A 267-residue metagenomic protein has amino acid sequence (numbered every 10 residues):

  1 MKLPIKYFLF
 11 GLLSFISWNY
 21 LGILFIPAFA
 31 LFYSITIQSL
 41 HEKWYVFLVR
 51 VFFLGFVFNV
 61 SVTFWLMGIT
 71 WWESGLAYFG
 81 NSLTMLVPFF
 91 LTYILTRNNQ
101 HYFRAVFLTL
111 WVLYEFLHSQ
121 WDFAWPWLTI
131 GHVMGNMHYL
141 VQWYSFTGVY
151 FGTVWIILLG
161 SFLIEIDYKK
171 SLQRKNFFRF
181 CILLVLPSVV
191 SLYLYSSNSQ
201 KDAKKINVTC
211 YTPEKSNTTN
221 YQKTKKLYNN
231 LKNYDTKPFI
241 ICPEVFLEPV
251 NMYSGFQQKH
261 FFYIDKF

Functional and structural regions predicted by a protein language model:
M1-S199, A203-I206, C210: Membrane-embedded alpha-helical bundles of multi-pass enzymes that act on lipidic or dolichyl-linked glycan substrates
L194-F267: Soluble catalytic regions of membrane-associated enzymes that act on cell-envelope and secretory-pathway components
